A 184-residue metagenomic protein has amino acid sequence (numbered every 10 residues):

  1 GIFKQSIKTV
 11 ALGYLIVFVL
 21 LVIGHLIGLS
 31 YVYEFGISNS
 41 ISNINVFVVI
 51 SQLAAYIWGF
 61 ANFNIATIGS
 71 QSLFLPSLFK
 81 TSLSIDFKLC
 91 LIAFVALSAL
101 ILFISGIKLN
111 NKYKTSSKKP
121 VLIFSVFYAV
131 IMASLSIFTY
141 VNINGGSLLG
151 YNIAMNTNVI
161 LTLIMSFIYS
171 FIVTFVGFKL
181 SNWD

Functional and structural regions predicted by a protein language model:
G1-V19, Y113-V126: Alpha-helical transmembrane segments and their helix-start/interface "positive-inside/aromatic belt" motifs in integral
S6-V10, Y14, I23, I27 (+4 more regions): Hydrophobic, Leu/Ile/Phe/Ala-enriched alpha-helical segments that form helix-helix packing faces
T9-I16, S77-Y113, F167-D184: Transmembrane alpha-helical segments in integral membrane proteins
I16-V19, I23, A93, L97 (+1 more regions): Lipid-exposed faces of alpha-helical membrane segments in multi-pass integral membrane proteins
F18-L91, I137-F171: Long, glycine/tryptophan/cysteine-rich extracytoplasmic
K108-D184: Alpha-helical transmembrane segments of multi-pass integral membrane proteins, characterized by long hydrophobic
